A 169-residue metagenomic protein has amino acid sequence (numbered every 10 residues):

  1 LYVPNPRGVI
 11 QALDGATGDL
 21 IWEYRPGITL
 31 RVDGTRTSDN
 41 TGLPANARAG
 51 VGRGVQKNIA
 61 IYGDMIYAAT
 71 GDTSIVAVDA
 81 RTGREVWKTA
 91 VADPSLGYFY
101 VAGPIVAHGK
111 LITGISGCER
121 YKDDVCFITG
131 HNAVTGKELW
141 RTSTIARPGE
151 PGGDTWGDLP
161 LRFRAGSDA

Functional and structural regions predicted by a protein language model:
L1-V9, L43-S74, F99-R120, P160-A169: Repeat-blade elements of multi-bladed beta-propeller folds
Y2, L13, G130-H131: N-terminal amphipathic, basic-rich helices that act as targeting or association modules
N5-G27: Beta-propeller domains
G15-T17, D79-T82, N132-T135: Short loop/turn segments that connect beta-strands within beta-propeller blades
D19-R48, R84-D93, K137-I145, G152-S167: Aromatic (tryptophan-biased) beta-strands that constitute blades/sheets of beta-rich domains
Y67-A69, I75-V86: Well-ordered mid-protein domain cores that form the structural environment of catalytic cofactors
K122-F127: Structural motif
